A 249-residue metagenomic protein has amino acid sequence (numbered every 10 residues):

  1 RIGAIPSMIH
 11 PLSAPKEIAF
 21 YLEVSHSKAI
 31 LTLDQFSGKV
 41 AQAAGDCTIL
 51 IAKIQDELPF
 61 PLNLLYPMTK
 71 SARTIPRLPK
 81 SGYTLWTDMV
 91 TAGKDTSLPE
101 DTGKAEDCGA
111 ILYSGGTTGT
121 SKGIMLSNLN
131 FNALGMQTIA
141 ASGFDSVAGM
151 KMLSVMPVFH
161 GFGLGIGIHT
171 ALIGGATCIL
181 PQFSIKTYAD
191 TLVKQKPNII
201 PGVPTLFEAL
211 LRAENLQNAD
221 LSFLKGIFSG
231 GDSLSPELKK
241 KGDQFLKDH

Functional and structural regions predicted by a protein language model:
R1-G3, F20-V24, H160, H169-I173: Short hydrophobic alpha-helices that are characteristic scaffold elements of the AMP-binding
G3, T117, G175, G231: Conserved G/P- and acidic residue-centered "switch" motifs that form tight phosphate/ATP-binding loops in soluble
A4-D88: Structural core segment of the AMP-binding/adenylate-forming
A4-F20, D34-F36, A176-Q195, L206: ATP-dependent adenylate-forming carboxylate-activation enzymes
I30, C108, S114-T117, M152 (+5 more regions): Conserved S/T- and glycine-rich ATP-binding loop of Class I adenylate-forming
T32-A41, A52-L58, M156, F183-S184 (+1 more regions): Adenylate-forming
G93-E106, I111-S154, A176: Conserved adenylate-forming
N132-K151, F159-I199, A213-E214: Conserved AMP-binding/adenylation subdomain of ANL enzymes
